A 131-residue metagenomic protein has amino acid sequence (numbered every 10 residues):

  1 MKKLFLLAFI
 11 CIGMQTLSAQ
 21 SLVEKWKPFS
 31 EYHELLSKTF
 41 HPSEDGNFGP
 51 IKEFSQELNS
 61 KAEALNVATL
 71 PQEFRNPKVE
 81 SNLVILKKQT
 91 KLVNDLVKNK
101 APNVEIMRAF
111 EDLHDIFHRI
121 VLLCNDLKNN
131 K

Functional and structural regions predicted by a protein language model:
M1-V23: Bacterial Sec-dependent N-terminal signal peptides
A19-Q56, D126-N129: Immediate post-signal-peptide N-terminus of mature secreted/exported proteins
K25, N47, I51, R75-V79 (+1 more regions): Residue-level recognition of alpha-helical structural elements
E31, L35-K38, P50-E53, E57-S60 (+5 more regions): Charged, amphipathic alpha-helical oligomerization/scaffolding segments
S37-E44, V67-L70, K91, D95-K98: A broad detector of the eukaryotic-type serine/threonine protein kinase catalytic domain
A62-E80, N99: Short, solvent-exposed, charged loop/turn and helix-capping segments that join or cap alpha-helices on peripheral
V79-K131: Surface-exposed, polar helix/loop patches in the mature regions of secreted/periplasmic/lumenal proteins that form
